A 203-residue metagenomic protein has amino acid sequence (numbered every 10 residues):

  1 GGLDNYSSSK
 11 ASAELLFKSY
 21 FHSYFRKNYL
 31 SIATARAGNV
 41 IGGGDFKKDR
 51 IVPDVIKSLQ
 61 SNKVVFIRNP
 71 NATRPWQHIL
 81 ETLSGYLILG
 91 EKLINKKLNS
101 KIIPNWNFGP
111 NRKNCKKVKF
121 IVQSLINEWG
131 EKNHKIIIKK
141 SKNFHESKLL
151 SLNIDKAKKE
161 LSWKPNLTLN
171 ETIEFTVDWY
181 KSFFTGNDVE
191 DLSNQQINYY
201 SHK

Functional and structural regions predicted by a protein language model:
G1-N5, R26-I51, T73, N107: Flexible, glycine-rich beta-alpha linker
G2-A33, I56-Q60: Active-site Tyr-X1-5-Lys
S9, K48, L150: Short, conserved glycine- and acidic-residue-centered signature motifs in active-site or ligand-binding loops
L15, P53, S84-I88: Short, contiguous clusters of charged residues that form electrostatic/catalytic patches at enzyme active sites, used
L59-K203: C-terminal substrate-binding subdomain of Rossmann-fold SDR/epimerase-dehydratase oxidoreductases
